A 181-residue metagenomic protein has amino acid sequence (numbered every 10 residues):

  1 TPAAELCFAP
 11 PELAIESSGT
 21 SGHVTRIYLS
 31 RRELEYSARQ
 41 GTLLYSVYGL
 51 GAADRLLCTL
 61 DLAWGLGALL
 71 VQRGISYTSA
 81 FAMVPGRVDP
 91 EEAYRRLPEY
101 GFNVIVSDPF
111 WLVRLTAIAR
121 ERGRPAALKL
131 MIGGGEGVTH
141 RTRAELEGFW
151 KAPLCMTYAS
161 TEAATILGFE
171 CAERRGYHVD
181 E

Functional and structural regions predicted by a protein language model:
T1-E16, G22-R39, S46-V47: Nucleotide 5′-phosphate-binding alpha/beta core
P11, L34, D61-W64, F110-W111: Short glycine-enriched loops at secondary-structure junctions
E12, G51-A53, P125-L128: A general structural motif
G22-Y36, Q72-G74, T78-F81, Y94 (+1 more regions): Acidic/glycine-enriched edge-of-secondary-structure segments
S37-L57, P90-F102: Conserved ATP-dependent adenylate/AMP-binding module captured primarily in the ANL superfamily
S46-A82: Conserved AMP-binding loop of ANL adenylate-forming enzymes
P85-E181: Active-site glycine/GP-rich loop and adjacent strand/helix microenvironment that borders small-molecule binding pockets
